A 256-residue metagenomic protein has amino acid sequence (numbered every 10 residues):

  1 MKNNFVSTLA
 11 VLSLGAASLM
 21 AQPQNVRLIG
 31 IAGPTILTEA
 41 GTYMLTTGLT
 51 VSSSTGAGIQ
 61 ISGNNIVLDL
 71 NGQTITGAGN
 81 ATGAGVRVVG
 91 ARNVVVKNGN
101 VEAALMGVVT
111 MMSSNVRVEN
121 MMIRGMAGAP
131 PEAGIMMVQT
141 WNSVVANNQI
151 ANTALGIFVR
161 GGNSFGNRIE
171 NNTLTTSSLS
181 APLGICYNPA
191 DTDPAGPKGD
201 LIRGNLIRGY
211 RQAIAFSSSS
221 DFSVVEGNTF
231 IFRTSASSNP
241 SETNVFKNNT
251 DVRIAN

Functional and structural regions predicted by a protein language model:
M1-L9: Bacterial N-terminal signal peptides that target proteins for export
T8-A17: Bacterial N-terminal signal peptides
L19-P23: Boundary at the C-terminal end of the N-terminal hydrophobic targeting segment
N25-I29, T42-T55, N65-L105, A127: Right-handed parallel beta-helix/beta-spiral solenoid domain characteristic of secreted/periplasmic
P34, A40-T42, G48, G58 (+12 more regions): Detector for repetitive beta-architecture
S54-A57, G77-A84, A103-T110, A127-V138 (+6 more regions): Short glycine/acidic-rich loop motifs that flank beta-strands on beta-rich extracellular proteins
